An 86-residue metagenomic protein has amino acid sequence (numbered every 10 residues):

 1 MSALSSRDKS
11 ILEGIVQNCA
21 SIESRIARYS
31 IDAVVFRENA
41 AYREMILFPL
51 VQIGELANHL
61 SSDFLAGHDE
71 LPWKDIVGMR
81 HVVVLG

Functional and structural regions predicted by a protein language model:
M1-G86: Solvent-exposed interaction patches of small proteins and small membrane subunits
